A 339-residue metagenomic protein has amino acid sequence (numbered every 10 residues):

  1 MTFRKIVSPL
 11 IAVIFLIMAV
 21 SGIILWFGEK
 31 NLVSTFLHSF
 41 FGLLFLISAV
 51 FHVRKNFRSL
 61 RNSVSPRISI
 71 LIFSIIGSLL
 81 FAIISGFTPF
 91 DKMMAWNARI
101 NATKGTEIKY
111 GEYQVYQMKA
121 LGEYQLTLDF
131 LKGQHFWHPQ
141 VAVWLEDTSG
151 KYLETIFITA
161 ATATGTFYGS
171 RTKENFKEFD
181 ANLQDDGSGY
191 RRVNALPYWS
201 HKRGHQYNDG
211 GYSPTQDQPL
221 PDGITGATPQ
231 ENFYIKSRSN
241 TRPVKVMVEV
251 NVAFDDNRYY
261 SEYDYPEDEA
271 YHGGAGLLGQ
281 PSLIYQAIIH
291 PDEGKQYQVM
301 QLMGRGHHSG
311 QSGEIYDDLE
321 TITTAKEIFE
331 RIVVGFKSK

Functional and structural regions predicted by a protein language model:
M1-Q117, F130-K132, W137, W144-T155 (+1 more regions): Membrane-embedded alpha-helical bundles that constitute the cytochrome b-like, heme-associated redox core of multi-pass
G77-F81, E174-N175, E267-D268: Juxtamembrane/interface motifs at transmembrane-helix termini
G111-Y113, T127, Q230-F233: Short structured motifs
L121-Q125, T241: Extended extracellular/luminal ectodomain segments enriched in beta-structured repeat modules
Q125, H138-A142, K245: Exposed beta-strand and adjacent loop surfaces of beta-rich binding modules that mediate intermolecular recognition
L128-F130, V248: Preference for bulky hydrophobic residues occupying beta-strand positions in well-ordered beta-sheet regions
S149-N257, S261: Structured domain cores in non-transmembrane regions
T228, F233-I235, S239-K339: Glycine-rich, aromatic-bearing surface loops/beta-hairpins
